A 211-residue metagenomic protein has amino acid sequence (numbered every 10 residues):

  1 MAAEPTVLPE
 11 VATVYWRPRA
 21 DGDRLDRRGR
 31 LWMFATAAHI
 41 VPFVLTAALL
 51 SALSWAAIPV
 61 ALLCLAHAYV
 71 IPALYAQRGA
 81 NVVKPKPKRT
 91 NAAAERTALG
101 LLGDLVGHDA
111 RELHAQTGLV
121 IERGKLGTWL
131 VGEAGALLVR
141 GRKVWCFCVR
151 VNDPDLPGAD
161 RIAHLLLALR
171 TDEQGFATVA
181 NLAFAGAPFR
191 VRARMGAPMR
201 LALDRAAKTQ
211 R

Functional and structural regions predicted by a protein language model:
M1-N81: N-terminal alpha-helical membrane-insertion module
M1-P5, P87-N91, E95, L99 (+2 more regions): Intrinsic-disorder-associated interaction segments
A37, L65-H67, Y75, P87 (+3 more regions): Intrinsically disordered, low-complexity regions enriched for glutamine and histidine
A52, G107, Q210-R211: General structural signal for secondary-structure boundaries
H67-L126: N-terminal topogenic membrane-targeting module
L130-V131: Phosphate-centric recognition/catalysis
V139-R211: Cytosol-/stroma-facing membrane-proximal "stalk/adaptor" domains immediately downstream of transmembrane anchors
